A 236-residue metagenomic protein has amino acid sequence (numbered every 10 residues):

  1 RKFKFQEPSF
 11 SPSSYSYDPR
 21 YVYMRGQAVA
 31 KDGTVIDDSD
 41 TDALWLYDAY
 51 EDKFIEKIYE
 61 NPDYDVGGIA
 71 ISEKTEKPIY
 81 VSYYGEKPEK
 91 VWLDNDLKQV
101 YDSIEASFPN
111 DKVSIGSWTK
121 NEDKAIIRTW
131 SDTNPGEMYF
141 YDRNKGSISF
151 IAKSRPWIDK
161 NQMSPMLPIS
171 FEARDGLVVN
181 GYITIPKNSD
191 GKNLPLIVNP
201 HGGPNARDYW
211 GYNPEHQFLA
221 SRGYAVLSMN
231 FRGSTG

Functional and structural regions predicted by a protein language model:
R1-Q27, K31-T34, T41-L46, I58 (+5 more regions): Conserved beta-propeller blade repeats
K2-F3, I55-Y59, S149-K153, Q162: Beta-propeller fold detector
D32-G33, S39-W45, E86-Y101, T133-Y139: Structural motif
D48-D52, R143-N144: Short loop/turn segments that connect beta-strands within beta-propeller blades
E51, I79-Y84, N199, T235-G236: Short acidic (Asp/Glu) and glycine-rich catalytic loops that position anionic groups and cofactors
K53-I55, V178: Short, mixed charged/polar active-site loops that provide acid/base catalysis or chelate metal/phosphate cofactors
T75-P109, S114: Alpha-helical "lid/cap" subdomains adjacent to substrate-binding clefts that gate access and reposition the ligand
G116-G236: Serine-hydrolase catalytic core recognition
